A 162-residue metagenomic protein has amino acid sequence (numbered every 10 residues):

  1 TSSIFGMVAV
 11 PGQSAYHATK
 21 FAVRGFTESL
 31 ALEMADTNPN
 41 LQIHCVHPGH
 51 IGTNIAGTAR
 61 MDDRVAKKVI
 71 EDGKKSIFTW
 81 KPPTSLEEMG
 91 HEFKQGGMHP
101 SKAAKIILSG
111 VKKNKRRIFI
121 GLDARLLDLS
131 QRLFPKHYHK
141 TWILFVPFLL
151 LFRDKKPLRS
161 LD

Functional and structural regions predicted by a protein language model:
S3: Residue(s) in the substrate-gating loop at a strand-loop-helix junction that position the organic substrate next
V8, S29-L41: Active-site-adjacent segment of SDR/Rossmann-fold oxidoreductases
V8-A15: Active-site loop immediately N-terminal to the catalytic Tyr-X3-Lys motif of short-chain dehydrogenase/reductase
T19: Active-site helix of classical SDR
A22, F26-M34, V46: Hydrophobic alpha-helix immediately C-terminal to the catalytic Tyr-X-X-X-Lys motif of short-chain
D36-L122: SDR active-site lid
K115-L151: A transmembrane-helix-recognition feature enriched in membrane-embedded lipid enzymes and envelope glyco-/phospholipid
L150-D162: Terminal low-complexity segments of carbohydrate-biosynthetic enzymes
